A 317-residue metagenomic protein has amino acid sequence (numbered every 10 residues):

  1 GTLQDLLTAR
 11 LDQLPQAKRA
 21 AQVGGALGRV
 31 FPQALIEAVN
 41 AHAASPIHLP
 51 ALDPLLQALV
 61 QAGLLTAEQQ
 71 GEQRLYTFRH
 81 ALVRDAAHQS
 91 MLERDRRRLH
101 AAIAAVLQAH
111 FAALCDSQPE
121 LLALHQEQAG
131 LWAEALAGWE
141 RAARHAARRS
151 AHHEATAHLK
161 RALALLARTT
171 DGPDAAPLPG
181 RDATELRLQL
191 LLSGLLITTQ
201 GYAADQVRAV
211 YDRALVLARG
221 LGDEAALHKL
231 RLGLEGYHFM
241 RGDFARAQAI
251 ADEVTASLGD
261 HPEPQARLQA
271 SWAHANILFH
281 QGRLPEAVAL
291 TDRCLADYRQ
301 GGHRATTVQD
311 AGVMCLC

Functional and structural regions predicted by a protein language model:
G1-A157, R161-T169, D174: Short secondary-structure boundary elements
Q61, A105-A109, A143-R144, L163-A175 (+3 more regions): Amphipathic alpha-helical segments of tetratricopeptide repeats
Q69, H110-D116, Q128-A129, R149-A151 (+5 more regions): Short coil/turn linkers that connect adjacent helices within long alpha-helical scaffolds, especially alpha-solenoid
Y76, R97, A101, D116-A123 (+7 more regions): Start-of-helix signal in alpha-solenoid helical-repeat scaffolds, especially tetratricopeptide repeats
A86, L124, R141-A147, A164 (+6 more regions): Tandem amphipathic alpha-helical repeat scaffolds
E93, R97, W132, R149-H152 (+5 more regions): TPR-repeat structural position
R97-A101, L114-P119, E154-A167, G201-D212 (+2 more regions): Helix-turn-helix repeat elements of alpha-solenoid scaffolds
W132-L230: Flexible inter-repeat linkers and adjacent short helices within tandem amphipathic alpha-helical repeat scaffolds
